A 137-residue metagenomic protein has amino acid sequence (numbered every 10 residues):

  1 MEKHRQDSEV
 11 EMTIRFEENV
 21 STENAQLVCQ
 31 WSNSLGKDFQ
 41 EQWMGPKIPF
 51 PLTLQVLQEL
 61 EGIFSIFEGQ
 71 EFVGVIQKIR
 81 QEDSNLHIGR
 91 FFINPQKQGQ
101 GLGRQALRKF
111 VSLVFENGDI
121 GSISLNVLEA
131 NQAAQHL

Functional and structural regions predicted by a protein language model:
M1-E2, L125: Generic cytosolic/nucleocytoplasmic N-terminal low-complexity/intrinsically disordered segments
E2, E11-Q96, R104-K109, L113 (+1 more regions): Acetyl-CoA-dependent GNAT
L27, A134-L137: Well-formed, non-transmembrane alpha-helical positions, independent of function
N94-Q96, Q100, E129-A130: Active-site acidic-Proline motif in GNAT/NAT acetyltransferases
E116-N126: Conserved GNAT acetyl-CoA-binding A-motif
L125-Q135: Conserved beta-strand-loop-alpha-helix junction that forms the acyl-donor binding cleft
